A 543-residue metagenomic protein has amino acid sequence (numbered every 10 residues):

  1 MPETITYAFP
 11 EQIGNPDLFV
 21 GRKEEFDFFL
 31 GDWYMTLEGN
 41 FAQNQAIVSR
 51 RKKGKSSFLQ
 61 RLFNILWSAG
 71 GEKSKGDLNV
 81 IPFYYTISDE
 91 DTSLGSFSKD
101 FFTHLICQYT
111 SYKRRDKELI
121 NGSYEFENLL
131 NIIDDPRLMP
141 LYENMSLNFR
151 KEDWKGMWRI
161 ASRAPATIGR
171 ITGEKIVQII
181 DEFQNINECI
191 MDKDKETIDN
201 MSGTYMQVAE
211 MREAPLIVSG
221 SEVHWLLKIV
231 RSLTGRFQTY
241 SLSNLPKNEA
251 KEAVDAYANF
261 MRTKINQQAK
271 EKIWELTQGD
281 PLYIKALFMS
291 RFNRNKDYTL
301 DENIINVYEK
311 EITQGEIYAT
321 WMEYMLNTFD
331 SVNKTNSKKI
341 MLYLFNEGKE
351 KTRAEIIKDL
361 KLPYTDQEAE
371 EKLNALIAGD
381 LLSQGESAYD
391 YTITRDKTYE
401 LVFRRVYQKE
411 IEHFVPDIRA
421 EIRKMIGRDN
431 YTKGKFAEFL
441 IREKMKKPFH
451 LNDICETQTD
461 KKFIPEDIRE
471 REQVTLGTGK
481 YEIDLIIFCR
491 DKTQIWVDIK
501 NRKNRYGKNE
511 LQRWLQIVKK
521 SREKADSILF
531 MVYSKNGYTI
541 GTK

Functional and structural regions predicted by a protein language model:
M1-G54, L59-K75: Walker A/P-loop-proximal flanking segment of P-loop NTPase domains
Q43-Q45, S49-D192, A214: P-loop NTPase nucleotide-binding core
S57, L242-A269, L276, L287: Conserved small helical "lid"/interfacial subdomain of P-loop NTPases
V223-T239: Short regulatory helix/loop adjacent to the ATP-binding pocket of P-loop NTPases
Y283-T365, P416-I418, K424: Winged-helix-like regulatory helical subdomains adjacent to P-loop NTPase cores
L362-D380: Short amphipathic alpha-helical interaction segments
K397-D429: Short, amphipathic alpha-helical interaction segments positioned at domain boundaries
T478-K480, F488-K543: Catalytic cores of nucleic-acid endonucleases
